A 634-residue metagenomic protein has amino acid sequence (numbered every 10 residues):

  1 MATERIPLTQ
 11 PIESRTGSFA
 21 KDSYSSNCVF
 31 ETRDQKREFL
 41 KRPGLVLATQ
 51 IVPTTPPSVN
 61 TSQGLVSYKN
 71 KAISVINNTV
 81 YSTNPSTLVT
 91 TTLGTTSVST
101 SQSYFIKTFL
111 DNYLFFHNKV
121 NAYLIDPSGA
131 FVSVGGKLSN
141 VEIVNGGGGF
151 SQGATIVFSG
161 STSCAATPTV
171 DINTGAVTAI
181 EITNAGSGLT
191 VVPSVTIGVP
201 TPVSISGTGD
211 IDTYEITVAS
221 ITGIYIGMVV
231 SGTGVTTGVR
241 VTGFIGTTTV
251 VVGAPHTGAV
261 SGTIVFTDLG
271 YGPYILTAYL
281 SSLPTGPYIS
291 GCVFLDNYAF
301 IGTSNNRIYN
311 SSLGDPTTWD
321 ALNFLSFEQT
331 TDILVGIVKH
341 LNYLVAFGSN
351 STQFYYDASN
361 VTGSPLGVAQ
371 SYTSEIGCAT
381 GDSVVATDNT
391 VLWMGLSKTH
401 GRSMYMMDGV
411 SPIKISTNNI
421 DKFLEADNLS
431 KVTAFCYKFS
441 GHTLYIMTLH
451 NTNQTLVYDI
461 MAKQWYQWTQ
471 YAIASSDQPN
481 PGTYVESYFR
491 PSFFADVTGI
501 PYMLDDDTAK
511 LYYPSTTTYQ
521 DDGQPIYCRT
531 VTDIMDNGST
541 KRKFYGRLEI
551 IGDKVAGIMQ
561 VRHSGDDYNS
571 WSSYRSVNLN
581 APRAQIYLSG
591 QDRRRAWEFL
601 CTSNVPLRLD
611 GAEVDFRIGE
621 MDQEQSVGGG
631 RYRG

Functional and structural regions predicted by a protein language model:
M1-L93, S97-F115, E375-V391, L396-G634: Beta-sheet repeat architectures centered on beta-propellers
A48-T61, T91-S101, Y271-T433: Beta-propeller and closely related beta-pinwheel folds
T83, I125, R307-P316, R562-G565: Conserved Ser/Thr-centered positions that define the repeating blades of beta-propeller domains
P85-T87, S159-S163, P200, T233-V235 (+1 more regions): Change "in extracellular beta-sheet-rich domains … of secreted and cell-surface proteins" to "in beta-sheet-rich domains
S86-T87, S128-F131, G146-G148, A185-L189 (+4 more regions): Asp-box/BNR beta-propeller loop motif
Y104-G135, G270-A278: Hydrophobic or amphipathic alpha-helical targeting/insertion segments
G135-Y225, V229, T242, T248 (+1 more regions): Conserved, function-critical positions that sit in or immediately flank catalytic and ligand-binding motifs
T249-L269: Short solvent-exposed strand/turn elements
